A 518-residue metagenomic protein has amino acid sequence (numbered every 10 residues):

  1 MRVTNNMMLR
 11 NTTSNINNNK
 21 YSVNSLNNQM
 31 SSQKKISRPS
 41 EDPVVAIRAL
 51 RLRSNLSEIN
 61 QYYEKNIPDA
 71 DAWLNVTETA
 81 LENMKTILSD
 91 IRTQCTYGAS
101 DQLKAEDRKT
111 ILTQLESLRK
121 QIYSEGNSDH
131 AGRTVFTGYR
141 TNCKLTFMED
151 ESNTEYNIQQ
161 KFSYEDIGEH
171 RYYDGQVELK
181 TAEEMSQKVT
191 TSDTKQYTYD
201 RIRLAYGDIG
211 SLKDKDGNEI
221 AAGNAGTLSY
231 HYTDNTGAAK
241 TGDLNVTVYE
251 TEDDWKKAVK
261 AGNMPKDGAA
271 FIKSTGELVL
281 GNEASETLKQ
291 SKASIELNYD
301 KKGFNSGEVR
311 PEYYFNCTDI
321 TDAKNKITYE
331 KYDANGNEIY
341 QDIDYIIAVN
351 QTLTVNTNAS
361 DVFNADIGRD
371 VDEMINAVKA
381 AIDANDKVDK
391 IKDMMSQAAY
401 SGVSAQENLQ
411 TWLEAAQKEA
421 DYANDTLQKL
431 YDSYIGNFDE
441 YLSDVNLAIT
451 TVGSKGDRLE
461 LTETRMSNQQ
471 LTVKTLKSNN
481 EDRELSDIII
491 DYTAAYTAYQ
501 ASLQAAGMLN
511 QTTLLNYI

Functional and structural regions predicted by a protein language model:
M1-D150, D421-I518: Amphipathic alpha-helical polymerization modules
I16, V23, N27-M30, K34 (+5 more regions): Polar, low-complexity export/assembly segments characteristic of proteins that are secreted or assemble on the cell
K65-N66, G237-E252, Y313-N325, K477: Short, positively charged
R92-N235, V279, N305-R369, Q511-I518: Amphipathic alpha-helical coiled-coil/heptad-repeat segments
H130, T191-D193, D200, Y249 (+5 more regions): Generic detection of intrinsically disordered/low-complexity segments and helix-coil linkers/edges
D193-N305: Extended, beta-strand-rich, solvent-exposed assembly scaffolds of outer structural proteins
M264-K266, I339-Y340, D491: Short, small/polar residue-rich loop motifs at catalytic or cofactor-binding pockets
